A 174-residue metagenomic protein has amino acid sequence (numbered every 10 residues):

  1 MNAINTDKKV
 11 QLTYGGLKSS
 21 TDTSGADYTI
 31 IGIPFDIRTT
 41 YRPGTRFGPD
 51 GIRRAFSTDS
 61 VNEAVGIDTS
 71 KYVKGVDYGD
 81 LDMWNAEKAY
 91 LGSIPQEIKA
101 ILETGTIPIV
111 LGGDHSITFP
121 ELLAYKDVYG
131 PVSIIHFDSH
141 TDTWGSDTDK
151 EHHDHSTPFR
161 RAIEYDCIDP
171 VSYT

Functional and structural regions predicted by a protein language model:
M1-S133: Metal-dependent C-N hydrolase catalytic cores
P120, T141-E164: Active-site glycine-rich loop that binds ribose-phosphate moieties when present
C167-I168: Glycine-enriched alpha-helix->loop->beta-strand junction motifs that scaffold or abut catalytic
V171: Short beta-strand element of Class I
T174: Conserved small/polar residues in nucleotide/adenosyl-binding loops
